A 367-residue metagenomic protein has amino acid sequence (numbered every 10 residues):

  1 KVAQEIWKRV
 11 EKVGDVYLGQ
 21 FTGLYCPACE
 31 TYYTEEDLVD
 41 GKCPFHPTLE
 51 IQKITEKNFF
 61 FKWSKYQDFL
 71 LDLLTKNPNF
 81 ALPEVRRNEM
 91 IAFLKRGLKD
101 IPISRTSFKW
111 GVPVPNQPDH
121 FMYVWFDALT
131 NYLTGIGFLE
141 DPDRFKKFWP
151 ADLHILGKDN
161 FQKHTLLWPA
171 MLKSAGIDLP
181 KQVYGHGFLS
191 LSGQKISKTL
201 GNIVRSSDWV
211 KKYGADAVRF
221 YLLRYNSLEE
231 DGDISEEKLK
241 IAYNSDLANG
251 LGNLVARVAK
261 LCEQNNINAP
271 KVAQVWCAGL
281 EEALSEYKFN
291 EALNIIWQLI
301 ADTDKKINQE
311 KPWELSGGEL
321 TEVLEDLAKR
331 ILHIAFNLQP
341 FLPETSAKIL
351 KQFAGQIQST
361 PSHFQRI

Functional and structural regions predicted by a protein language model:
K1-L73, N77-N79: N-terminal, positively charged nucleic-acid-binding surface of large information/translation enzymes
V2, A28, I54-Q264, I296: Structured secondary-structure scaffolds
V2-R9, A128-N131, G250-L261, G279 (+2 more regions): Alpha-helical scaffold segments in carbohydrate-active enzymes
G19-L24, A28, T34-H46, E282 (+2 more regions): Basic, alpha-helical terminal appendages of large translation-related enzymes
T31-Y33, L189-I196, S245, A273-A278 (+2 more regions): Short, mixed-charge aromatic SLiMs
T48, K65, Q162, I196-G201 (+2 more regions): Short acidic alpha-helix initiation/capping motifs at coil-to-helix transition points, especially at protein N-termini
F161, E229, S235-K238, V258-S316: Active-site-proximal binding-pocket segments
